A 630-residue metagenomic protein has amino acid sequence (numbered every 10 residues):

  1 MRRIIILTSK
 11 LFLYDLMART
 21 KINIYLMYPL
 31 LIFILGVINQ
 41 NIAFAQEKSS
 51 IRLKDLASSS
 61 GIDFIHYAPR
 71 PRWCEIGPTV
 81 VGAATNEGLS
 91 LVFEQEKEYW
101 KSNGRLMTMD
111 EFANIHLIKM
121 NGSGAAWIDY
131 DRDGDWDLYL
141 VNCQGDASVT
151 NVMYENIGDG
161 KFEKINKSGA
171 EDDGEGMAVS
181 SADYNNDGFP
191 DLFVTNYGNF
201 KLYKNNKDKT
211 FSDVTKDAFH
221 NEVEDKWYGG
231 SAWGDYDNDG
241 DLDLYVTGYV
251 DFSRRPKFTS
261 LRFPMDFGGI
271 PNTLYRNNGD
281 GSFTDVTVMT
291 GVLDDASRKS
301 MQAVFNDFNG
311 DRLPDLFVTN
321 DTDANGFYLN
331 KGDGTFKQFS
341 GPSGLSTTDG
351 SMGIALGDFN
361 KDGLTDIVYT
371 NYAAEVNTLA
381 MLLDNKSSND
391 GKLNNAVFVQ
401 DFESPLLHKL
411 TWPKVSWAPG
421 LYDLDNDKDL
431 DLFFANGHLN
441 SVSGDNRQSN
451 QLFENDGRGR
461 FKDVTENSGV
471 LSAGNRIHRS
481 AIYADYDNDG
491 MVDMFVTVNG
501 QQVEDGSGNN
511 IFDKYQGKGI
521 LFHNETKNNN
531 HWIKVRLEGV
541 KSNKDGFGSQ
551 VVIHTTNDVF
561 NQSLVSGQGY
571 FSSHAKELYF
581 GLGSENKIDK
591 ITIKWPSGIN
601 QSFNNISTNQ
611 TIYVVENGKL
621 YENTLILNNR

Functional and structural regions predicted by a protein language model:
Q46-R52, R460, V464-I482, Y486-R630: Gly/Ser/Thr/Pro-enriched helix-cap/hinge segments flanking short amphipathic alpha-helices
D55, F162-S168, F211-N221, S282-V292 (+3 more regions): Blade-edge beta-strand/turn elements of extracellular beta-propeller and related beta-sheet repeat scaffolds
I62-V80, W100-G124, S168-S180, H220-A232 (+7 more regions): Repeat-based blade/solenoid architectures
G122-R132, E155, G176-N186, K204 (+7 more regions): Beta-propeller blade termini
L138-N142, D191-N196, L244-T247, L316-N320 (+4 more regions): Hydrophobic beta-strand segments that make up the repeating blades of beta-propeller and related beta-repeat
Y154-E155, I270-N277, S449-N455, F522: Beta-propeller blade signature
A170, G174-S180, Y197-N199, F211-W233 (+3 more regions): Asp-box/WD-like beta-propeller blade repeats and closely related beta-sheet repeat scaffolds
G248-F267, A435-D445, G500-D513: Short, conserved, GDST-rich strand-edge loop motifs in beta-rich repeat architectures
